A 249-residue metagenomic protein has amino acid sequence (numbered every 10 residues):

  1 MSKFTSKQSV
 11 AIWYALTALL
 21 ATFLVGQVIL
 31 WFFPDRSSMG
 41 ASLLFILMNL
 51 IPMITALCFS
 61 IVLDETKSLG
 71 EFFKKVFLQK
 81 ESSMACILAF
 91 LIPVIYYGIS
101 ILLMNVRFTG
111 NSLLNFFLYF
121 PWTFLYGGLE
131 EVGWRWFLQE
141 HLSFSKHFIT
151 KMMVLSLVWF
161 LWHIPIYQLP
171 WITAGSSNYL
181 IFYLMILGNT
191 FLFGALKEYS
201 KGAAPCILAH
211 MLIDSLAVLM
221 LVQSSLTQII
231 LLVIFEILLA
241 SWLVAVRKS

Functional and structural regions predicted by a protein language model:
S2-G127, E198, L221-S249: Specific transmembrane helices
V10-Y14, A85-C86, F137, K151-M152 (+1 more regions): Alpha-helical transmembrane segments and their helix-entry boundary regions
A21, L129-S156, E198-G202: Membrane-interface helix/loop boundary segments of multi-pass membrane proteins
L91, P121, V154-L161, L208 (+1 more regions): Hydrophobic residues within alpha-helical transmembrane segments of multi-pass solute transporters/permease subunits
F108-F120, W171-L184: Juxtamembrane helix-entry segments on the extracytoplasmic side of multipass membrane proteins
T123-G128, F160, F182-L187: Residue-level hotspots within the lipid-embedded alpha helices of multi-pass solute transporters
G128-G133, F137, L161, P165 (+2 more regions): Active-site His/Glu-centered metal-binding helix of metallohydrolases
S177-F235: Functionally important transmembrane alpha-helices
